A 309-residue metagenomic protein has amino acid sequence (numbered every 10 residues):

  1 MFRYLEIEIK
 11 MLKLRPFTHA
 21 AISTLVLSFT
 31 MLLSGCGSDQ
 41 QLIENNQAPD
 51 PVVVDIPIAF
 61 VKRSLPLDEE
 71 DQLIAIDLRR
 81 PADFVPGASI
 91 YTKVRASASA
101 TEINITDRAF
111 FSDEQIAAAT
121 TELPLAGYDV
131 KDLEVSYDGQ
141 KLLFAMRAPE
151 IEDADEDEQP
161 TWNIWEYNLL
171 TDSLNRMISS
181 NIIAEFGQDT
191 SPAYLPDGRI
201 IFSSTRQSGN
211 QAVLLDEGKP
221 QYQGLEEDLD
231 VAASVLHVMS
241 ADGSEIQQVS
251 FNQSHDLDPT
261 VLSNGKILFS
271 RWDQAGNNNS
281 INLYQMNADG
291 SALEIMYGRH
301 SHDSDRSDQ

Functional and structural regions predicted by a protein language model:
L32-G35: C-terminal motif of bacterial Sec signal peptides marking the signal peptidase cleavage site
S38-Q41, A98-Y128, N168-F186, S240-S254 (+1 more regions): Multi-bladed beta-propeller domains
V53-V54, Y137-D138, L195-D197, L262-N264: Residue-level detector of Asp-centered blade-edge/turn motifs that repeat once per structural unit in beta-propeller
V54, P86, D129-K131, D138 (+6 more regions): Beta-rich catalytic cores
V61-V85, A145-T161, F202-V231, F269-I281: Short, conserved, GDST-rich strand-edge loop motifs in beta-rich repeat architectures
S64-L123, E150-T171, G224: Beta-propeller domains
A88-R95, P160-T171, P220-D242, I281-S291: Beta-propeller blade signature
